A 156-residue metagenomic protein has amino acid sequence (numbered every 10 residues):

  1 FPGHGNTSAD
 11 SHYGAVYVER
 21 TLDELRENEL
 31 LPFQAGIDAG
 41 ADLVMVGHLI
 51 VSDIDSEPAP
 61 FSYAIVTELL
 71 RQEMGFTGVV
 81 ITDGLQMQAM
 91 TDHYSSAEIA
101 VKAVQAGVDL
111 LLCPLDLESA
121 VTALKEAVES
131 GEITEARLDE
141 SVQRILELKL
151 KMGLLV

Functional and structural regions predicted by a protein language model:
F1-E126, E132-R137, R144: Second-shell residues forming the walls of enzyme active-site clefts
